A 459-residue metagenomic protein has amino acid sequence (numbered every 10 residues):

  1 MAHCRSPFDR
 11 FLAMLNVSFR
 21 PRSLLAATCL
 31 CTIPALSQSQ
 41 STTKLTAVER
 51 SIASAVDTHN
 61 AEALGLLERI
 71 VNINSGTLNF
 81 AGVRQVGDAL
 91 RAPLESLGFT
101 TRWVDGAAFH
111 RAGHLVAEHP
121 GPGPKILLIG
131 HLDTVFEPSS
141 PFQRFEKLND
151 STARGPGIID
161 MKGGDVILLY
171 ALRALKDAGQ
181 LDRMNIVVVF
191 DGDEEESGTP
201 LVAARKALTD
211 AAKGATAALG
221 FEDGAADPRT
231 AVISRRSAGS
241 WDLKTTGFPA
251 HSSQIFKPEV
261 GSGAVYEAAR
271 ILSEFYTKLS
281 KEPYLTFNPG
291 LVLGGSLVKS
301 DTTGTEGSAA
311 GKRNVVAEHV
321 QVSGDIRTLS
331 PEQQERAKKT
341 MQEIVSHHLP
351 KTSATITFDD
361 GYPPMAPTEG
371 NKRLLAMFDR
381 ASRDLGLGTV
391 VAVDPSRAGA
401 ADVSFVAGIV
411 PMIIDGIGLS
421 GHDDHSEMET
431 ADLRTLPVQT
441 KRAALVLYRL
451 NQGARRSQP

Functional and structural regions predicted by a protein language model:
C4, F8-L25: Bacterial N-terminal signal peptides that target proteins for export
S23-P34: Bacterial N-terminal signal peptides
Q40-A47, S75-G76, D223-G224, I233 (+2 more regions): Metal-dependent amide/peptide-bond hydrolase catalytic core, centered on the "pita-bread" metallohydrolase fold
T43-P156, K176-R183: Acidic/His- and Gly-rich active-site-bordering loop/insert found across diverse amide/peptide-bond hydrolases
L64-E68, G87, R91, L169 (+5 more regions): Extracytoplasmic/secreted envelope proteins and their assembly/folding machinery, especially bacterial periplasmic
G123-F190, E196, D210-K213, E427 (+2 more regions): Active-site metal-coordination/substrate-binding segment of hydrolases, especially metallo-dependent peptidases
I129-G130, V189-D191, L219-E222, T246 (+1 more regions): Short beta-strand segments
M161-R236, G294-G304, R455-Q458: Acidic/histidine-rich catalytic neighborhood of metal-dependent amide-processing enzymes
